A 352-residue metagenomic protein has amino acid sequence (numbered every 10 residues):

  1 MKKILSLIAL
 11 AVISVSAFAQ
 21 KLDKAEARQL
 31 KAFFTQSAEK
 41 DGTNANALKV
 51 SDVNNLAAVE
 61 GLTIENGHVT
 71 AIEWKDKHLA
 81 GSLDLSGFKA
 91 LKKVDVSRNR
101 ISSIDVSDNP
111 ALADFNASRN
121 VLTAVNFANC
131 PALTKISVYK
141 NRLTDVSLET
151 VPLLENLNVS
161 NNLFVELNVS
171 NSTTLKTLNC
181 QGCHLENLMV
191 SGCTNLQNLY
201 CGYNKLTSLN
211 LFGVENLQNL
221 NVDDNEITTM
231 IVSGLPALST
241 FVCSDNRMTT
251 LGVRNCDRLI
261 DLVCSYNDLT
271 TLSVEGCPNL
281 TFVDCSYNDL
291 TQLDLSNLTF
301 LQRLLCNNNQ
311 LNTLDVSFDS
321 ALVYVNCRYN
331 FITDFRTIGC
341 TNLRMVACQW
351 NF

Functional and structural regions predicted by a protein language model:
K2-K93, P110, P131, P152 (+5 more regions): N-terminal capping/linker segments that flank leucine-rich repeat
N66, F88-L91, N109-L112, N129-L133 (+10 more regions): Leucine-rich repeat
T70-I72, V94-V96, A113-A117, I136-V138 (+10 more regions): Conserved hydrophobic beta-strand positions in leucine-rich repeat
S82-L83, I104, V125, V146 (+9 more regions): Canonical leucine-rich repeat
K93-L122, A128-C130, K135-K140: Right-handed parallel beta-helix
T333-F352: Leucine-rich solenoid repeat scaffolds
